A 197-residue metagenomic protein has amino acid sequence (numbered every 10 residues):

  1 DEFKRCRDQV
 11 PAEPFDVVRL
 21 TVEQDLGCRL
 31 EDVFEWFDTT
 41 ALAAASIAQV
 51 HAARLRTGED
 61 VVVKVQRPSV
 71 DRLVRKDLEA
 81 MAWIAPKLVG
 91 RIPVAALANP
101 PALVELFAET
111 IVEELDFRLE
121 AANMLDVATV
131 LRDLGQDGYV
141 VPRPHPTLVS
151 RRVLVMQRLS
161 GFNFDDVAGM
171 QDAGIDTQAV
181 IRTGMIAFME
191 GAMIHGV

Functional and structural regions predicted by a protein language model:
D1-G191: Broad phosphate/nucleotide-binding scaffolds in NTP-utilizing and phosphate-metabolizing enzymes
